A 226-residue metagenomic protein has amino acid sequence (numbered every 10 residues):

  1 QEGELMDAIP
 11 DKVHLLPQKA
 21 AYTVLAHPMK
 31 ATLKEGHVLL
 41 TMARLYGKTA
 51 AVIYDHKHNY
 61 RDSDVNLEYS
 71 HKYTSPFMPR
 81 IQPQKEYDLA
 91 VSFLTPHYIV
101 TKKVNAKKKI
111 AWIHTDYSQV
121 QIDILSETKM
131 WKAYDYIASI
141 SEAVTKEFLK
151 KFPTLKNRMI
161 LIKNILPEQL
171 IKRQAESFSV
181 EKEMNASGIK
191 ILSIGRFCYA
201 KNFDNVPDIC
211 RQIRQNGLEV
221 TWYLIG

Functional and structural regions predicted by a protein language model:
Q1-D64, M159: N-terminal strand-loop element at the rim of the active site of nucleotide-sugar-dependent glycosyltransferases
E2-G3, I194-F197, T221-G226: Glycosyltransferase donor-sugar binding loop
S63-P83, D88-N105: An aromatic- and histidine-rich active-site surface loop
S75-E86, S118-I140, V144: Membrane-proximal helix-turn-helix segments that form the acceptor-binding/catalytic region of lipid-linked
H97-I99, K107-D123, A133: A short, histidine- and acid-enriched strand-loop-helix "catalytic/donor-clamping" loop that lines the nucleotide-sugar
K108-H114, K132-Q174: Donor nucleotide-sugar binding/catalytic pocket of nucleotide-sugar-dependent glycosyltransferases
Q121-D123, L149, I165-S187: Acidic anion/phosphate-binding donor-loop and adjacent secondary structure in glycosyltransferase catalytic cores
I189, S193-Q212: A conserved mid-protein helix/loop that constitutes part of the nucleotide-sugar donor-binding site
